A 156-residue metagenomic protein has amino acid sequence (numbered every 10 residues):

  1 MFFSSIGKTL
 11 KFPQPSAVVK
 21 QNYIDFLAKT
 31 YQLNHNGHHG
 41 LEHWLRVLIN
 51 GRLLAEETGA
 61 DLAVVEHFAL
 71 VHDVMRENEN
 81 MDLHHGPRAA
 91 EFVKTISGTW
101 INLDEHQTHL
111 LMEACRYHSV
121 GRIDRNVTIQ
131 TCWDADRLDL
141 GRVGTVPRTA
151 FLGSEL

Functional and structural regions predicted by a protein language model:
M1-V18, N22, Q32-A60, V71 (+2 more regions): Divalent metal-dependent phosphate-bond-processing catalytic cores, especially two-metal-ion Mg2+/Mn2+ enzymes that act
A28-T30: Intrinsically disordered, low-complexity serine/threonine- and proline-rich regulatory segments
G37, E79-L83, I101: Short gly/ser-rich anion-binding loops that grip negatively charged ligand groups
V47, H84-T99: An active-site-proximal "capping" alpha-helix that borders the catalytic cofactor pocket
R52, K94, M112: Short glycine-/small-residue-rich flexible loop motifs, especially phosphate/cofactor-binding loops
L62-N80, H85, A89, L110-S119 (+1 more regions): His-Asp-centered metal-binding catalytic motifs of divalent-metal-dependent phosphohydrolases/nucleases
D104-H109: Membrane-interface starts of transmembrane alpha-helices
